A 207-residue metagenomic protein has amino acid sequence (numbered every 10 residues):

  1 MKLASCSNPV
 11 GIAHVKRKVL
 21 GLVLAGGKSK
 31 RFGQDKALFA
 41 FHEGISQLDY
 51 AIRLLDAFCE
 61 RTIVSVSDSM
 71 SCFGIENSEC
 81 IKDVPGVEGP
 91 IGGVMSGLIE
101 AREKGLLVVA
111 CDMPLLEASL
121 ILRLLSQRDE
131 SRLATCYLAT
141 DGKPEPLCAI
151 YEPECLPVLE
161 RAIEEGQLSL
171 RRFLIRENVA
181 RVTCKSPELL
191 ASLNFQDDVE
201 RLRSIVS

Functional and structural regions predicted by a protein language model:
H14-Q167, R172-L189, D197-V206: Nucleotide and nucleotide-moiety/phosphate-recognizing core
